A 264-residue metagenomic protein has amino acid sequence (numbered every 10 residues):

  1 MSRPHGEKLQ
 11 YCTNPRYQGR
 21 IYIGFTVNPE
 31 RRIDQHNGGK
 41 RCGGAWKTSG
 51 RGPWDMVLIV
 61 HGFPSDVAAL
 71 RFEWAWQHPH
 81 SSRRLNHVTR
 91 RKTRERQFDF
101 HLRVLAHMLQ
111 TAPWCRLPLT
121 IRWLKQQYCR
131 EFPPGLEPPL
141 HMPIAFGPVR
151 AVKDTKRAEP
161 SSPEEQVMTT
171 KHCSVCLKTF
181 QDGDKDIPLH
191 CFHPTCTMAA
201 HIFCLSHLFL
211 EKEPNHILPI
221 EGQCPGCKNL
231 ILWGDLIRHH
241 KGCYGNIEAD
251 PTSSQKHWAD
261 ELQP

Functional and structural regions predicted by a protein language model:
M1-F72, F100-K185, P225-P264: GIY-YIG nuclease catalytic motif and its immediate N-terminal context
K40, A45-T48, A75-V88: Short arginine-rich
R84-V88, N215-E221: Flexible, disordered linker segments and immediate boundary regions flanking tandem C2H2 zinc-finger modules
H87-H107: A short N-terminal helical cap/helix-turn-helix that marks the beginning of AMP-binding/adenylate-forming
L177, F192-T197, L205, K228: Cys/His-coordinated zinc-binding microdomains
K185-F192, F203-L208, L236-G242: Short cysteine/histidine-rich zinc-coordinating motifs and their immediately flanking basic loops
P188-F192, I220-K228: Cysteine-rich micro-motifs
C196-N215: Cys/His-coordinated zinc-finger cores
